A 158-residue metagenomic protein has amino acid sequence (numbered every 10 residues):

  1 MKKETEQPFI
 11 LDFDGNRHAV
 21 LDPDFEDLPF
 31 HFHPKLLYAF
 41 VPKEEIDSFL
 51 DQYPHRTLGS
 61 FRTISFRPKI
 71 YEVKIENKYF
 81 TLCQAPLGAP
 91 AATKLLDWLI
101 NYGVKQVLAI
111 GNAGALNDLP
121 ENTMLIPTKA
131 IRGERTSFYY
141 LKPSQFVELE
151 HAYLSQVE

Functional and structural regions predicted by a protein language model:
M1-Q106, A113-E158: Accessory terminal and edge-of-domain segments that mediate assembly/interaction and cofactor placement around
